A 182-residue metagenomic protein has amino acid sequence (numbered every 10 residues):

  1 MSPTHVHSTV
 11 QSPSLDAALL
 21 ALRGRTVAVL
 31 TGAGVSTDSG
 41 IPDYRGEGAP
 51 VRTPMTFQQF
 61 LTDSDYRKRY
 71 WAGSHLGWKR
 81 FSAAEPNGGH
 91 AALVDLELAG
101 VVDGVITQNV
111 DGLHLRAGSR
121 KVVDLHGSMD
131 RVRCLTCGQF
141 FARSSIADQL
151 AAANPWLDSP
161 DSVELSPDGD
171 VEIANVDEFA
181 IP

Functional and structural regions predicted by a protein language model:
M1-P182: Conserved catalytic core of sirtuin-type NAD+-dependent deacylases
